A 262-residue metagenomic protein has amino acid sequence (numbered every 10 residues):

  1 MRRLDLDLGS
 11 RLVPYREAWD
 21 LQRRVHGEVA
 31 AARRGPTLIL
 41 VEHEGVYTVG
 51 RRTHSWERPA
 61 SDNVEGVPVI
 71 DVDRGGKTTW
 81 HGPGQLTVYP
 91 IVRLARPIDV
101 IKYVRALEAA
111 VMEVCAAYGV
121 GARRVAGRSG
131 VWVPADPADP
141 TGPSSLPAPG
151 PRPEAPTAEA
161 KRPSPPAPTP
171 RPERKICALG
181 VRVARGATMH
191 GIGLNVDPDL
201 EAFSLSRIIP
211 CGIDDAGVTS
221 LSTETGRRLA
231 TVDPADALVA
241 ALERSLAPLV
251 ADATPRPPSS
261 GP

Functional and structural regions predicted by a protein language model:
M1-P170, R207, R227-V232, S259-P262: N-terminal lobe of the biotin/lipoate ligase/transferase fold
R16, Y47-G50, D73, T79-H81 (+6 more regions): Generic, ordered loop/turn and secondary-structure boundary motif
R51-P59, P68, I176-D197: Short, conserved beta-strand/beta-arch hydrophobic-aromatic motifs that form part of recognition grooves or interface
C115, R124-A126, R174-I176, A187-M189 (+1 more regions): Short gly/pro-enriched beta-turn/loop segments at secondary-structure junctions
E154, A158, P165, R182 (+2 more regions): C-terminal accessory segment of soluble enzyme catalytic cores
